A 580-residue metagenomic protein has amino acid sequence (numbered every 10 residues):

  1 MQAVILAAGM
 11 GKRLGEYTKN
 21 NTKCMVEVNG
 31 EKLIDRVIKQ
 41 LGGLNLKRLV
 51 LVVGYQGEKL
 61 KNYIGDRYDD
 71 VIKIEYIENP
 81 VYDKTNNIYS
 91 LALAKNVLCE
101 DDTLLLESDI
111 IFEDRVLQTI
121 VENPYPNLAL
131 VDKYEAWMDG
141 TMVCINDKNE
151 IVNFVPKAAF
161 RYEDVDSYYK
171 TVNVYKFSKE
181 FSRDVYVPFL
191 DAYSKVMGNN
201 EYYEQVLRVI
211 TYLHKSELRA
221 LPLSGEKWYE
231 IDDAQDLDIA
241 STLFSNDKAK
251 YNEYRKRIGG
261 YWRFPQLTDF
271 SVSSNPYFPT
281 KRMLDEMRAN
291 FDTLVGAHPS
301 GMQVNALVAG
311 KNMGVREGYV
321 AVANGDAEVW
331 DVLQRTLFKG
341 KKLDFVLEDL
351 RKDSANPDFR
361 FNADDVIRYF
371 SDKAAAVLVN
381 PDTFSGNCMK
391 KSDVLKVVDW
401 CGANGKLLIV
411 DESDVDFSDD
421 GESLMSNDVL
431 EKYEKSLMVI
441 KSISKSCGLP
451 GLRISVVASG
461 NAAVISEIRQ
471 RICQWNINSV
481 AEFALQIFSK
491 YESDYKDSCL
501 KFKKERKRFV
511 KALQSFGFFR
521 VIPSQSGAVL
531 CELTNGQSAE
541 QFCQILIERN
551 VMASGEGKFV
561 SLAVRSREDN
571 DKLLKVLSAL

Functional and structural regions predicted by a protein language model:
M1-T18: N-terminal nucleotide-binding beta1-loop-alpha1 segment
Q2-I5, E31-D101: Conserved N-terminal catalytic core of the sugar/cofactor nucleotidyltransferase
D69-T141: Conserved beta-loop-beta/alpha segment of the NTase-like Rossmann-fold superfamily that binds/positions NTPs
E113-M197: Conserved core of the sugar-phosphate nucleotidyltransferase
I239-G296, D372: N-terminal "arm"/small-domain region of PLP-dependent enzymes with the aminotransferase-like
T293-G402, I409, D414-E434, M438: Conserved core of the PLP fold type I
S436-S515, F519-V521: PLP-dependent aminotransferase class I/II
F502-K507, L513-R549, V564-S566: Conserved PLP-binding catalytic core of the aspartate aminotransferase-like
